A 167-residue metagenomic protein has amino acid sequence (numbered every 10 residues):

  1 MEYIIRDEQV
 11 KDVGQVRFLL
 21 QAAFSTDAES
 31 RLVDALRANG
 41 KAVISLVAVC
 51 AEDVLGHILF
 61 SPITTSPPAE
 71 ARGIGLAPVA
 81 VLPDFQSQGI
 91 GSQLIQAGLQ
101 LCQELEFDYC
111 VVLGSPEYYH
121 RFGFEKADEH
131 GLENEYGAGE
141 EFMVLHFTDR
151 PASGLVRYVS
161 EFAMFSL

Functional and structural regions predicted by a protein language model:
M1-L32, N39-L55, D149-L167: Short amphipathic alpha-helix that is part of the acyltransferase structural core
V33-R37, H130-E133: Short, solvent-exposed loop/turn elements at beta->coil junctions and helix N-caps that rim active or binding pockets
V43, A138-F142: Short hydrophobic/aromatic beta-strand or adjacent loop that forms the aromatic wall/cage of a ligand/substrate-binding
V47, D53-T64, R72-A80: Conserved beta-strand in the GNAT
V81, S87-Q100, V112: Conserved acetyl-CoA-binding loop-helix of GNAT-fold acetyltransferases
E104-D108, L113-A138: Conserved active-site alpha-helix within GNAT-family acetyltransferase domains
M143-T148: Conserved beta strand-loop-helix elements of the APE1-like EEP
